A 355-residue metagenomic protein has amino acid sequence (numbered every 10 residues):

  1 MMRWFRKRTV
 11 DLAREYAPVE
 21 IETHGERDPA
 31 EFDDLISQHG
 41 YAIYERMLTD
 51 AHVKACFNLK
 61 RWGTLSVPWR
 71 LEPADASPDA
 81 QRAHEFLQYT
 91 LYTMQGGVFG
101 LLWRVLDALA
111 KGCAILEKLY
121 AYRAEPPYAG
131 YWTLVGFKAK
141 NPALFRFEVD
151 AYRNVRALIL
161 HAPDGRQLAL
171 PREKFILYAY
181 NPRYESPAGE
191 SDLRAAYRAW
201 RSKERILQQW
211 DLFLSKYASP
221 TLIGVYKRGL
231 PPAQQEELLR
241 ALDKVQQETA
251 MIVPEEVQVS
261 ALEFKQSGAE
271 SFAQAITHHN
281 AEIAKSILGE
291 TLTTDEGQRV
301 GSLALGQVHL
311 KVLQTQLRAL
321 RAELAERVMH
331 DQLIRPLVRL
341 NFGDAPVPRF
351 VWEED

Functional and structural regions predicted by a protein language model:
M2-L48, K54, W62-T64, P73-V245: Structured, contiguous alpha/beta core segments that scaffold functional sites
A80, V98, L109, S215-Y217 (+6 more regions): Active-site-proximal structural scaffolding
C113, E117-L119, F213-Y226, Q247-V259 (+3 more regions): Core alpha/beta catalytic barrel or barrel-like domain that forms the active/cofactor pocket in diverse metabolic
G224, A261-G268, H309-L317: Glycine- and acidic
G229-D295: Long, contiguous, structured domain-core segments that constitute the functional module of a protein
H278-D355: C-terminal helix-loop subdomains that flank or include functional centers
